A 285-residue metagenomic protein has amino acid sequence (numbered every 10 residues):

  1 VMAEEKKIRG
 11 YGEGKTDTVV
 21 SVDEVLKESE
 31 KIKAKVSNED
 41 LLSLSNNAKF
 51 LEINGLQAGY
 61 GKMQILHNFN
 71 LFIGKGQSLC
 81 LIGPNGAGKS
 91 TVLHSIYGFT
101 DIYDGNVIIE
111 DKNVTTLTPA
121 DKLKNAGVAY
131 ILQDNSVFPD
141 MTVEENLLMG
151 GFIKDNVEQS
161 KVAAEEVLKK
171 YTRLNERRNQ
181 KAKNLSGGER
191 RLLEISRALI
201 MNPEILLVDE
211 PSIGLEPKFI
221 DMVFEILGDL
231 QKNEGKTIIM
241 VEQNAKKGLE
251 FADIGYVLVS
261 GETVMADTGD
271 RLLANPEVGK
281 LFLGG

Functional and structural regions predicted by a protein language model:
G61, D101, M141-V162, K170-T172 (+2 more regions): ABC-type ATPase nucleotide-binding domains, specifically the catalytic core motifs of the NBD
I82-P84: The feature captures the beta-strand-to-loop junction immediately N-terminal to the Walker
Y97: Helix-to-loop junction immediately C-terminal to a conserved catalytic motif
D101, N113-D134, V157-A164, E176-N179 (+1 more regions): ABC ATPase NBD coupling module
K181-L185: Conserved ABC ATPase signature
A198-L199: ABC ATPase C-loop
D221-E234: Helical segment within the ABC ATPase nucleotide-binding domain
